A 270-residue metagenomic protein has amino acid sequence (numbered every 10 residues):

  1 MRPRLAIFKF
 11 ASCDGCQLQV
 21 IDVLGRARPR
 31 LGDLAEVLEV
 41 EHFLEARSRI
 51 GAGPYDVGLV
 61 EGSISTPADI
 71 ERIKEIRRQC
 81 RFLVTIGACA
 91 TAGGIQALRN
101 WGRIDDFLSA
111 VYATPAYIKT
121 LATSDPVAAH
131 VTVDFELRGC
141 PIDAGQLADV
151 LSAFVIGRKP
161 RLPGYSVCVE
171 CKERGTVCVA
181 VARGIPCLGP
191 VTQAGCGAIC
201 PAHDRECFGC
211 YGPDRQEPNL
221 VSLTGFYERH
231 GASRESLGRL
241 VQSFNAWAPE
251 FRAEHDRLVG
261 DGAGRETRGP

Functional and structural regions predicted by a protein language model:
M1-L59, I64, A68-I70, K74-F82 (+1 more regions): Iron-sulfur (Fe-S) cluster-binding modules
C89-G94: Short gly/pro/ser/thr-enriched loop/turn and capping motifs at secondary-structure boundaries
N100-I104: Short, hinge-like loop/turn segments at secondary-structure boundaries
